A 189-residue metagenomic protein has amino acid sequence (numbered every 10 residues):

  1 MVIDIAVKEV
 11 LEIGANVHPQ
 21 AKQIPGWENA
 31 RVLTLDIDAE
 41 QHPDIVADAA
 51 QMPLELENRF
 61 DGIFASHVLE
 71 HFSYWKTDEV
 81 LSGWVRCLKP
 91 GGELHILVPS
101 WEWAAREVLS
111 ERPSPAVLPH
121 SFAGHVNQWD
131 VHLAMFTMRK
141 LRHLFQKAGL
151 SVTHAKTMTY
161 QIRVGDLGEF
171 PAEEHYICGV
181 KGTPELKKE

Functional and structural regions predicted by a protein language model:
M1-I5: Class I SAM-dependent methyltransferase Rossmann-like catalytic core, especially the SAM/SAH-binding loop
K8-R106, I177-G182: Conserved SAM-binding loop
Y74-V85, E93-K187: S-adenosyl-L-methionine-dependent methyltransferase catalytic module, highlighting the catalytic core
